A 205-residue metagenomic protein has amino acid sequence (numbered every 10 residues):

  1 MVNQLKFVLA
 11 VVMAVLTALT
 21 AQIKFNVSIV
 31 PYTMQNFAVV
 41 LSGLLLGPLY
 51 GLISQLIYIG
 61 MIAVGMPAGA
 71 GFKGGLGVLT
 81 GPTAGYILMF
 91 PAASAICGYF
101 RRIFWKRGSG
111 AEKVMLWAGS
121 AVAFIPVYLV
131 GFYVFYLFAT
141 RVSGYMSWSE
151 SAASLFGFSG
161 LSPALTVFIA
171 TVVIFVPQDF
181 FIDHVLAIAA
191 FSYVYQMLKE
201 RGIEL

Functional and structural regions predicted by a protein language model:
M1-A68: Hydrophobic transmembrane alpha-helices
M1-N3, I29, G71, L76 (+2 more regions): Helix-boundary and loop/linker segments of multi-pass membrane transporters
L5-A14, G75-F132, I188, S192: Short helix-perturbing small/polar motifs within transmembrane alpha-helices
A10, Q35-N36, V40, S54-I62 (+7 more regions): Alpha-helical transmembrane segments of multi-pass membrane proteins, especially transporters and channels
I23, L45, V64, G71-F72 (+2 more regions): Helix-loop junctions at the membrane-solvent interface of multi-pass transporters, primarily the C-terminal
F25-I29, P67-V78, T140-S149: Membrane-interface helix termini and inter-helical loops of multi-pass transporters
P48, L79, I87, P91 (+4 more regions): Hydrophobic transmembrane alpha-helices of Major Facilitator Superfamily
F104, G110-L205: Membrane-embedded alpha-helical hairpins and interfacial helices in multi-pass inner-membrane proteins
